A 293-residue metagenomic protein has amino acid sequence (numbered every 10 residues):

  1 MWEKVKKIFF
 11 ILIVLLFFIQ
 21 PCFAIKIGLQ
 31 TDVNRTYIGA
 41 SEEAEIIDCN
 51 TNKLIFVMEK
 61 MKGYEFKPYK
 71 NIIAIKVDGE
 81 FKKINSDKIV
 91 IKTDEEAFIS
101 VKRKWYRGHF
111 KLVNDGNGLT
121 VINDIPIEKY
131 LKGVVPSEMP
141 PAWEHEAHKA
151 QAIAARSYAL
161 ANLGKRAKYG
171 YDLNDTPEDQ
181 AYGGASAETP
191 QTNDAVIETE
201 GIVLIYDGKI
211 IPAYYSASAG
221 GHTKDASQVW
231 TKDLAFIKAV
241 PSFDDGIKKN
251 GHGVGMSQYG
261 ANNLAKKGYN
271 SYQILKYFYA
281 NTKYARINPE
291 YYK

Functional and structural regions predicted by a protein language model:
W2-K293: Conserved, single-site charged/polar hotspot
